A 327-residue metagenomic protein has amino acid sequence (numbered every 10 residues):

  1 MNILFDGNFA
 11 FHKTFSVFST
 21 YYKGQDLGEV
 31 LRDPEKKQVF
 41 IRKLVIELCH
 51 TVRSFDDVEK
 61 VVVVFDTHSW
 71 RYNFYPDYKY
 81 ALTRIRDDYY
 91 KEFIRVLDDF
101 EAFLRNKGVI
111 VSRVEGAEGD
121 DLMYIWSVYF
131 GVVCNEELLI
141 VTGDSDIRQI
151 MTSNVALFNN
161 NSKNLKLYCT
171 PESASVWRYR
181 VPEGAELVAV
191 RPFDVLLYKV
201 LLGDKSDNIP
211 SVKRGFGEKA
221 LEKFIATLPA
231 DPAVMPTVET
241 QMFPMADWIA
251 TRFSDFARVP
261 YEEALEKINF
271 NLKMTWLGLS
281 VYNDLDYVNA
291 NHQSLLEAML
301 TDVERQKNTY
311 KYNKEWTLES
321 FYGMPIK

Functional and structural regions predicted by a protein language model:
M1-R105: Domain-level signal for Mg2+-assisted phosphodiester chemistry and nucleotide/NA-binding surfaces in nucleic-acid
S19-K23, L27, D77-K79, N154 (+4 more regions): Generic preference for flexible, low-structure residues
K23-G24, D33, N135, F243 (+7 more regions): Short, flexible coil/linker elements and helix-boundary hinge sites characteristic of intrinsically disordered
F40, E263-I268, K273-K327: Low-complexity, acidic/Ser/Thr- and charged residue-rich accessory regions of DNA metabolism proteins
R84-V288: Extended two-metal-dependent nuclease catalytic cores across DNA- and RNA-processing enzymes
